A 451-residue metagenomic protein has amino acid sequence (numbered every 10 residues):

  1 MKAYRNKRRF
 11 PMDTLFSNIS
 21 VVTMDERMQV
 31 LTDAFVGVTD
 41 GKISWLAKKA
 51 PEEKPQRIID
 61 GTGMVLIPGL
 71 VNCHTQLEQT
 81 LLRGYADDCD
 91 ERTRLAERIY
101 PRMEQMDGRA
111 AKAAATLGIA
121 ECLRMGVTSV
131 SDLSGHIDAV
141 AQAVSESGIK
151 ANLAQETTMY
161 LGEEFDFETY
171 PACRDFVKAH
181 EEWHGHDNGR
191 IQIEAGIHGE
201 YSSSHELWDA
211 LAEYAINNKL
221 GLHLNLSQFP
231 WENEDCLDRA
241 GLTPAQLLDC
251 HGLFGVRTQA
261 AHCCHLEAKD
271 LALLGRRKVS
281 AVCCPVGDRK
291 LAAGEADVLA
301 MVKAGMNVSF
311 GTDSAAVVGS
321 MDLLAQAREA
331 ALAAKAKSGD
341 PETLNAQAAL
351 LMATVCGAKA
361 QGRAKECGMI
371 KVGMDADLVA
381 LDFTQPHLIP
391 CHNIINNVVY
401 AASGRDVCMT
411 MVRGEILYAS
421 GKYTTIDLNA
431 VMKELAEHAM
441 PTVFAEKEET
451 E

Functional and structural regions predicted by a protein language model:
K2-A34, T39, K49, T354-E451: Active-site microenvironment of metallo-dependent hydrolases
F10, T14-N18, E52-R94, T116 (+1 more regions): Replace "His-x-His-based motif
I19, V36, G41, G63 (+15 more regions): Divalent metal-coordination and catalytic microenvironments
L81-A113, N152-P171, P230-R257, R277-S280 (+2 more regions): Active-site gating loops and adjacent loop-to-helix segments of metal-dependent hydrolytic enzymes
R83-I149, A172-H186, A436-E448: Alpha-helical scaffold segments that flank or form the walls of functional sites
V140-C264, K269: Metal-coordinating catalytic core of metallo-dependent amide/deamination hydrolases
C250-R257, L299-Q385, A401-A402: His/Asp/Glu-enriched, well-ordered alpha-helical/loop segment that forms or immediately abuts the divalent-metal
A268-K269, G275-M306, G311-T312: A conserved active-site cap/scaffold subdomain adjacent to cofactor or substrate pockets
